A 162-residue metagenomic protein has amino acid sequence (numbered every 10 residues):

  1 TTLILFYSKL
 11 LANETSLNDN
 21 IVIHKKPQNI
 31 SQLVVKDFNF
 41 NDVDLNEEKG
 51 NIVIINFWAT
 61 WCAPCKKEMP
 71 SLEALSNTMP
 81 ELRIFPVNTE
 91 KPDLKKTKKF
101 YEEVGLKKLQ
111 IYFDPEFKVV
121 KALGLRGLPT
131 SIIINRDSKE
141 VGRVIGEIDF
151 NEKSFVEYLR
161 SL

Functional and structural regions predicted by a protein language model:
T1-L5: Bacterial N-terminal signal peptides
N13-L45: N-terminal "domain-start" segment that seeds a small globular fold
F38, E48, R136: Short, ordered coil/turn segments that flank beta-strands lining enzyme active or ligand-binding pockets
L45-K66: Short active-site neighborhood of thiol/selenol oxidoreductases, capturing the structured segment around
E48-N51, E81, L106-K108, L125: Active-site acidic short loop of glycosyltransferases
I54-I55, I84, S131: Hydrophobic beta-strand anchors of alpha/beta hydrolase catalytic cores
K66-V104, P115-A122: Structural microenvironment flanking redox-active thiols in thiol-disulfide oxidoreductases
E102-K108, D114-Y158: Thiol/disulfide oxidoreductase modules built on the thioredoxin-like
